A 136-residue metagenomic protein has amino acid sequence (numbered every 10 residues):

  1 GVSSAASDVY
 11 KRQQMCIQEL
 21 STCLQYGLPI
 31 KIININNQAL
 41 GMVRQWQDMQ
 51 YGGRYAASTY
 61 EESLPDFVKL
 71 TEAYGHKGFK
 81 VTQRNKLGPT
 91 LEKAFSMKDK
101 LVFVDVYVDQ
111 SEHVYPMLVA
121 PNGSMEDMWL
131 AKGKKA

Functional and structural regions predicted by a protein language model:
G1-A6: Single conserved hydrophobic/aromatic residue that forms the stacking wall/gate of nucleotide- or nucleobase-binding
V9: Active-site loops and adjacent core secondary-structure elements that bind or stabilize anionic groups
Q13-Q14, Q38-M42, S111: Short gly/pro/ser/thr-enriched loop/turn and capping motifs at secondary-structure boundaries
I17-L20, M42-Q47, V114-V119: Short acidic, glycine/serine/threonine-rich loops at helix termini
Q25-Q38: A glycine-rich helix N-cap at a beta->alpha junction
I32, G78-K80, F103: Conserved beta-strand scaffold positions in the cores of enzyme catalytic domains, especially in NTP/NDP-utilizing
D48-K93: Conserved thiamine diphosphate
L87-A136: Glycine/aspartate-rich loop-and-adjacent alpha/beta segment that forms the canonical ThDP
